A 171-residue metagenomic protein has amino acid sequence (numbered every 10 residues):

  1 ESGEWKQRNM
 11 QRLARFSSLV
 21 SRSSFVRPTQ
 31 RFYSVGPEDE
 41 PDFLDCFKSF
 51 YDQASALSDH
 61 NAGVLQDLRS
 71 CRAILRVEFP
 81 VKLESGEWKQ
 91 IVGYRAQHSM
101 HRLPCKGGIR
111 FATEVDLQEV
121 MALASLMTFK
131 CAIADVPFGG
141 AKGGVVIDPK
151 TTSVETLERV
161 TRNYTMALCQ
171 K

Functional and structural regions predicted by a protein language model:
K6-E38: N-terminal mitochondrial targeting presequence
E38-K171: Metallocofactor- and cofactor-centric catalytic cores in central/energy metabolism, strongly enriched
